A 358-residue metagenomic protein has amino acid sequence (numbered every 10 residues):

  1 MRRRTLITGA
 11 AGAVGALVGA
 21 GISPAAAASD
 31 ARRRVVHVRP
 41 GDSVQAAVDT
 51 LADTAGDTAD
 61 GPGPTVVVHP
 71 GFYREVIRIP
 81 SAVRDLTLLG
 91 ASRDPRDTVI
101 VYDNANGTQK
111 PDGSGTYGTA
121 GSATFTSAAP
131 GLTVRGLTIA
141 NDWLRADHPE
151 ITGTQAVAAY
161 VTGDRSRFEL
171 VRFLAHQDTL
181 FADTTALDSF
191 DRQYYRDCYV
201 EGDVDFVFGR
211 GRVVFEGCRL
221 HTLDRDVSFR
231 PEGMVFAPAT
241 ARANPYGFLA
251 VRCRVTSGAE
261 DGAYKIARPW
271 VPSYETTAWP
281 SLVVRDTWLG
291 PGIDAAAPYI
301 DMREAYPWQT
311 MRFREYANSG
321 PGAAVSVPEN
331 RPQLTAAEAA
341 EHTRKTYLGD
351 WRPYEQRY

Functional and structural regions predicted by a protein language model:
M1, A20-V36: C-terminal segment of N-terminal export signals and the immediately downstream linker at the start of the mature
M1-R4, I22, A339-H342: Compositionally biased, low-complexity segments enriched in small residues
T5-A25: N-terminal export signals
A31-Y358: Sequence-level preference for short, compositionally simple segments enriched in small aliphatic or small polar residues
